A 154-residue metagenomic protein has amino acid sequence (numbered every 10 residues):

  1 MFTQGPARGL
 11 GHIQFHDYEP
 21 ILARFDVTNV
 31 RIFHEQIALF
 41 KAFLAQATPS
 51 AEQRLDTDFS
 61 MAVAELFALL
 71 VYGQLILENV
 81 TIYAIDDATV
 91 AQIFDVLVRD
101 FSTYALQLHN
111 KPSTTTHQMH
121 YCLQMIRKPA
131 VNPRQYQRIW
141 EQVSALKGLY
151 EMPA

Functional and structural regions predicted by a protein language model:
M1-A154: Flavin-dependent oxidoreductase catalytic core characteristic of acyl-CoA dehydrogenase/oxidase-like enzymes
